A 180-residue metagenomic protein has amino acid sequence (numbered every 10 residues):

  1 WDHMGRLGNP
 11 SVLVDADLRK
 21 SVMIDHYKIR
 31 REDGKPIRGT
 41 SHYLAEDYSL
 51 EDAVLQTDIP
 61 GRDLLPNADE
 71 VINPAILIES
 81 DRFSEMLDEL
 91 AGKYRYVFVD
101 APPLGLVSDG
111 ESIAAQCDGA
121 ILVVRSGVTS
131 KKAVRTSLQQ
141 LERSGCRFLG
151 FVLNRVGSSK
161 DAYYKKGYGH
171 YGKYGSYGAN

Functional and structural regions predicted by a protein language model:
W1-N180: P-loop NTP-binding module
